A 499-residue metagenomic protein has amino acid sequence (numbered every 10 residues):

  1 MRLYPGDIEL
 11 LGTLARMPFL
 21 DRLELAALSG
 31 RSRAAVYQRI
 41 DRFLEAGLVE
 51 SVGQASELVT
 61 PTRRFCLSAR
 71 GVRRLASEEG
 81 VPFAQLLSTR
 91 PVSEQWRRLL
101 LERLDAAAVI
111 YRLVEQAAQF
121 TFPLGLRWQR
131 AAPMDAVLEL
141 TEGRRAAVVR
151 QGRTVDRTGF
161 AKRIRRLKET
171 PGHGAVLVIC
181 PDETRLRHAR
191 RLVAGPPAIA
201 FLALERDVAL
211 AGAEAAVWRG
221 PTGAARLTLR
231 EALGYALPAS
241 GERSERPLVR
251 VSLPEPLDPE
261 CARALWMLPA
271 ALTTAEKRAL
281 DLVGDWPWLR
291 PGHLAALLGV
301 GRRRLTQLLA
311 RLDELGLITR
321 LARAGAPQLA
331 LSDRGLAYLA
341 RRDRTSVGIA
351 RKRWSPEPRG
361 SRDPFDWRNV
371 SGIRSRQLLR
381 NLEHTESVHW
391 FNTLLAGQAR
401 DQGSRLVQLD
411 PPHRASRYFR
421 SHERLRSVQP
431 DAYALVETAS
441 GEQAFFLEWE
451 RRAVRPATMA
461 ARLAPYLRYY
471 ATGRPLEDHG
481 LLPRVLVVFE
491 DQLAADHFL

Functional and structural regions predicted by a protein language model:
R2, G30-E45, G299-E314: Short amphipathic alpha-helical interaction segments
R2-L3, I8-E9, T13, R22 (+5 more regions): Non-catalytic C-terminal interaction segments of nucleic acid-processing enzymes
D21, G47-E50, C66, R290 (+1 more regions): Short beta-strand(s) of the beta-wing in winged-helix/HTH DNA-binding folds
R22-G30, P291-L298: A short acidic, leucine-rich amphipathic alpha-helix
L44-A55, D313-R323: A short, conserved structural fragment
V52, Q95-K162, S375-T385, T393 (+2 more regions): Active-site metal-binding core of divalent-cation-utilizing nuclease and nuclease-like domains
G53-E79, L321-G360: Accessory beta->alpha helical hairpin/"wing" motif in late/C-terminal subdomains of nucleic-acid enzymes
F83-L113, I349-A396: Leucine-rich, amphipathic alpha-helical/linker segments
